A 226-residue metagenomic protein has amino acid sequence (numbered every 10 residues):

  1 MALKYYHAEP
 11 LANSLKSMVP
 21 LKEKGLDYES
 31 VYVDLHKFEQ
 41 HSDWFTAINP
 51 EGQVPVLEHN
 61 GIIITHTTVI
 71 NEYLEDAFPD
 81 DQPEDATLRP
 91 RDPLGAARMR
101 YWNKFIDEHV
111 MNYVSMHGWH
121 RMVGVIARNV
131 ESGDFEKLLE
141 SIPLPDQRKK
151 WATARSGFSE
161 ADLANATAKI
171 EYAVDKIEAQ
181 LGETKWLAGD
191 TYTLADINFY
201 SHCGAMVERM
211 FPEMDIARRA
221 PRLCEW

Functional and structural regions predicted by a protein language model:
M1-P143: GST-like domain detector, emphasizing the conserved glutathione-binding G-site in the N-terminal thioredoxin-like
E108-E225: GST-like fold's C-terminal all-alpha helical module
